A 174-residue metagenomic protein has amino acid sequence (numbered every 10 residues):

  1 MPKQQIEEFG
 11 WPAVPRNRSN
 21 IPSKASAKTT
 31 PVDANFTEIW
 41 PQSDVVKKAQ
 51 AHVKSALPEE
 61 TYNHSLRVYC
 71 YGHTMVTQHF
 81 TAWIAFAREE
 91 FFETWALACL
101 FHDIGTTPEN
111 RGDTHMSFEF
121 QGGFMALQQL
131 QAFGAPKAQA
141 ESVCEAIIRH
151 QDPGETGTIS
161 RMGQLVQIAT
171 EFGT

Functional and structural regions predicted by a protein language model:
K3-T107: Acidic/His-rich, divalent-metal-binding segments that scaffold phosphate/diphosphate chemistry
P58-L66, E109-Q121, P136: Active-site metal-coordination segments of metallo-dependent hydrolases
E60, I84-F92, T114, A135-Q139 (+1 more regions): Short, surface-exposed helix-loop/turn micro-motifs enriched in polar/charged residues
H79-W83, A126-Q139: Inter-helical turn/loop segments and adjacent helix faces that build the functional surface of alpha-helical bundle
E90-R111, F118, G122, A126 (+1 more regions): His-Asp-centered metal-binding catalytic motifs of divalent-metal-dependent phosphohydrolases/nucleases
P136-T174: Histidine/acidic-rich helix-loop-helix segments that form or flank divalent-metal centers in metalloenzyme catalytic
